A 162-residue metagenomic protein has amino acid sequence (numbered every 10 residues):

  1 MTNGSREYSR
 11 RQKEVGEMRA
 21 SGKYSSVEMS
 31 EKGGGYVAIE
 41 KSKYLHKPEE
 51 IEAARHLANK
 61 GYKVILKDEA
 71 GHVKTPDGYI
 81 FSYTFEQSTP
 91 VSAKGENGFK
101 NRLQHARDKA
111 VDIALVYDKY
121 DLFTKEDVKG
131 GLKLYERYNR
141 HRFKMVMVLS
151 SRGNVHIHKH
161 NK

Functional and structural regions predicted by a protein language model:
M1, L45, V73-D77: Charged, low-complexity, helix/coiled-coil-prone segments
T2-K63, P90-K162: Metal-dependent nuclease catalytic core centered on acidic motifs
R55-H72, P76-D77: A short acidic/basic microdomain associated with nuclease active sites
K74-Y79, V155-H158: Short, solvent-exposed polar/charged micro-motifs at secondary-structure junctions
G78-V91: Conserved catalytic cores of phosphodiester-cleaving nucleases, focusing on short active-site segments
